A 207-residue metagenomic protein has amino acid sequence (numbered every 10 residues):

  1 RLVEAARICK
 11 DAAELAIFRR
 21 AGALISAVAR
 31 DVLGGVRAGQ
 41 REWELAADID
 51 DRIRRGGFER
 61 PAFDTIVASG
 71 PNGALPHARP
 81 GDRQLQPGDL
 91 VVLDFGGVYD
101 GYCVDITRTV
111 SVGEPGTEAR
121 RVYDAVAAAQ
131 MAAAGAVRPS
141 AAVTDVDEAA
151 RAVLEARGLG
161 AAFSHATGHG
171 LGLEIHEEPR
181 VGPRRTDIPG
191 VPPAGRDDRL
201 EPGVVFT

Functional and structural regions predicted by a protein language model:
R1-T207: Active-site neighborhoods and metal-handling regions in enzymes and metal-associated proteins
